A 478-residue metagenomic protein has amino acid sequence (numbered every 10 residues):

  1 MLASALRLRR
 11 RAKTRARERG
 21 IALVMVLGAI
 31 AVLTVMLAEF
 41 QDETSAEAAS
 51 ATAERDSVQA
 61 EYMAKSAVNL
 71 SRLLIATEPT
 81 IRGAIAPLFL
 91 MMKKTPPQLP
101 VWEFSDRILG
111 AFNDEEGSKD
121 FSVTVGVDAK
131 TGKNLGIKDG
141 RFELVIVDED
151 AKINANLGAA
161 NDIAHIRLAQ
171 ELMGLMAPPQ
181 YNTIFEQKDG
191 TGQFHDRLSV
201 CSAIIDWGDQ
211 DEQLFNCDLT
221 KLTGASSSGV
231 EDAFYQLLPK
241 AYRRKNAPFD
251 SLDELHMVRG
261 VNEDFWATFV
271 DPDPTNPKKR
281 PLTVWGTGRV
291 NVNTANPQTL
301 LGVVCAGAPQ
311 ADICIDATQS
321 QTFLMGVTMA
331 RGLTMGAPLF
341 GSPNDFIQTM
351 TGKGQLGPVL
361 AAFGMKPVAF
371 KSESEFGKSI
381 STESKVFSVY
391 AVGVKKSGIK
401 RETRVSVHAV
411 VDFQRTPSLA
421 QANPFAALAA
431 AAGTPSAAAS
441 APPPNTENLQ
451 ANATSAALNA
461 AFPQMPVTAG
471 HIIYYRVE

Functional and structural regions predicted by a protein language model:
L2-E478: Compositionally biased linear targeting/interaction segments
